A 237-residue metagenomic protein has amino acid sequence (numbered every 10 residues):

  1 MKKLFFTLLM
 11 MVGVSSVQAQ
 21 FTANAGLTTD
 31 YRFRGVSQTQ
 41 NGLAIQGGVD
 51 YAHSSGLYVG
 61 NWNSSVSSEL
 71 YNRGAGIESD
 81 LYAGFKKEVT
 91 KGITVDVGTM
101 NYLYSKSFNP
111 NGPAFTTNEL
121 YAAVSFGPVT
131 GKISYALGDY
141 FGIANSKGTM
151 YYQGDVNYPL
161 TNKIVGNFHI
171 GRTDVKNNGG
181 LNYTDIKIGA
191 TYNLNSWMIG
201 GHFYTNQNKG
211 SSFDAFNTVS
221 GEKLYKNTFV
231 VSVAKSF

Functional and structural regions predicted by a protein language model:
M1-T22, F237: Cleavable N-terminal export/targeting peptides
Q20-S67: Short glycine/proline- and aromatic-enriched beta-strand/turn motifs that initiate or cap beta-hairpins
F21-A23, S55-V59, K91-V97, P128-I133 (+2 more regions): Repeated loop/turn-to-beta-strand initiation elements of outer-membrane beta-barrel proteins
L27-F33, H53, N63-S67, N101-S105 (+6 more regions): Transmembrane beta-strands of outer-membrane beta-barrel pores
N41-I45, A75-S79, A114-L120, S125-G127 (+3 more regions): Residues that define the transmembrane beta-barrel architecture of outer-membrane proteins
S54-K91, V97-A114: Surface-exposed loop and membrane-interface regions of Gram-negative outer-membrane beta-barrel proteins
N111-K176, F203: Detector for outer-membrane/organellar transmembrane beta-barrel domains, recognizing the amphipathic beta-strand
I188-W197, F203, K223-F237: Outer-membrane beta-barrel "beta-signal"
